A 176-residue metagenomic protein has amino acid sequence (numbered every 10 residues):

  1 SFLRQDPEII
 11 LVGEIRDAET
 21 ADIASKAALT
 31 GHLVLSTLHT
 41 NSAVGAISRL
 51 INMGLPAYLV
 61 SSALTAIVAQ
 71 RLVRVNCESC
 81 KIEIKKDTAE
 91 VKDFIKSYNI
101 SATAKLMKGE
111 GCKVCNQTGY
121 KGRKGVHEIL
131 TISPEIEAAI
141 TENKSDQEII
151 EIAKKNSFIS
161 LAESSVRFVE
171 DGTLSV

Functional and structural regions predicted by a protein language model:
S1-V176: Short, flexible helix-loop junctions that flank or precede catalytic/ligand sites
